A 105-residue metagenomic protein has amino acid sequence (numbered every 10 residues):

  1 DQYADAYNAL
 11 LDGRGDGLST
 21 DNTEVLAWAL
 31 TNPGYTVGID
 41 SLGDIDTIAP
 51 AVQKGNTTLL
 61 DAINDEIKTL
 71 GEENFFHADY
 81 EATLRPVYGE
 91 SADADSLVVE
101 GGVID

Functional and structural regions predicted by a protein language model:
D1, R14, V99-G101: A local structural motif
D1-D5, G43: Short beta->alpha linker loops
A4-S19, T23, T31: Short helices/loops that flank or line small-molecule/ion binding pockets
A6, T58-L59, F76: Short phosphate-engaging motifs
N22, L26-I67, V87-D105: Periplasmic-binding protein-like
I67-P86: Periplasmic-binding protein-like
